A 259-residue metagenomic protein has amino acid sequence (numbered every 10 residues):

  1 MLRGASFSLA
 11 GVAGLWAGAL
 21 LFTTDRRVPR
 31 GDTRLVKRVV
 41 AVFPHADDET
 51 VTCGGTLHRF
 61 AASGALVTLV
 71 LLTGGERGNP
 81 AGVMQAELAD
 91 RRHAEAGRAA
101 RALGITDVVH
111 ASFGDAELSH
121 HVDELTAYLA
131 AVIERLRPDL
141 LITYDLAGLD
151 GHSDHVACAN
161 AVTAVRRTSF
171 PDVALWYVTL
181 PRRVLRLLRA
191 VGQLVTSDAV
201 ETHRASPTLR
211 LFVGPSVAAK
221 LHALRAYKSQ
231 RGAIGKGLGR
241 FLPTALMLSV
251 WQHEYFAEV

Functional and structural regions predicted by a protein language model:
L2-G18, T168-V259: The feature marks non-catalytic terminal segments
L2-R137, T163-T168, D172, Y255: Active-site rim/loop-helix segments in enzyme catalytic domains that contact anionic ligands
H45, H152-H155, Y227: Histidine-centered active-site/metal-ligand motif
N79-V83, H155, R186-V191: Short aromatic-enriched loop/helix-cap "lid" or pocket-rim segments at secondary-structure transitions that line
E87-D90, S153, T208: Acceptor-substrate binding/catalytic loop of class I
R92, L125, L129, D154 (+3 more regions): Internal, well-ordered alpha-helical segments in soluble enzyme and binding-protein domains
L118, G151, L185: Glycine/Thr-rich phosphate-binding loops of Rossmann-like dinucleotide-binding domains
A130-Y177, R182: Active-site adenylate/phosphate-handling loop in enzymes that bind or generate adenylated species
